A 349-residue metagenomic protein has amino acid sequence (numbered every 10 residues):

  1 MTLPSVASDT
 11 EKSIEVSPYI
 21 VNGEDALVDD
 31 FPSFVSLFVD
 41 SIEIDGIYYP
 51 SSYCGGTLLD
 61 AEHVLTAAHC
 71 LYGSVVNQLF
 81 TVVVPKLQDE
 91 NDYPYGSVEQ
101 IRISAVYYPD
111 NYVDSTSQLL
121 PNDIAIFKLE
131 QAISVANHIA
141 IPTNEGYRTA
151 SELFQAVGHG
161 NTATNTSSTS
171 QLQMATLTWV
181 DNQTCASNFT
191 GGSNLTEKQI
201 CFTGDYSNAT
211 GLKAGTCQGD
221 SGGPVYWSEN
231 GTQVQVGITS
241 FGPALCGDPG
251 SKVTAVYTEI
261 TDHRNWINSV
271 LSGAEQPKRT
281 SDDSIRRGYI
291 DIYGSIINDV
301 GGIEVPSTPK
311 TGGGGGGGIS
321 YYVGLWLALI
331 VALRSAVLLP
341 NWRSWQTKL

Functional and structural regions predicted by a protein language model:
M1-L65, A214, D283-R287, I292 (+1 more regions): Protease-domain processing segments flanking chymotrypsin-fold serine proteases, especially trypsin-like
D9-D30, Y48, Y53, L59 (+5 more regions): Conserved catalytic-core segment of clan PA serine endopeptidases
D40-E43, H69-Y72, K86-N91, E130-S134 (+6 more regions): Acidic glycine-/aspartate-rich tracts in secreted/extracellular proteins
L58-L71, Q171-W179, V225-T308: C-terminal subregion of chymotrypsin/trypsin-like serine protease catalytic domains
P121-N208: Chymotrypsin/trypsin-fold serine protease catalytic domain
Y206-Q218: Short pre-catalytic strand/loop immediately N-terminal to key active-site residues, enriched for Gly-Thr
T311-V323: Short, threonine-centered small-residue motifs that mark membrane-proximal processing/anchoring sites and TM-junction
S320-L349: A cross-kingdom C-terminal cell-surface attachment/processing module
